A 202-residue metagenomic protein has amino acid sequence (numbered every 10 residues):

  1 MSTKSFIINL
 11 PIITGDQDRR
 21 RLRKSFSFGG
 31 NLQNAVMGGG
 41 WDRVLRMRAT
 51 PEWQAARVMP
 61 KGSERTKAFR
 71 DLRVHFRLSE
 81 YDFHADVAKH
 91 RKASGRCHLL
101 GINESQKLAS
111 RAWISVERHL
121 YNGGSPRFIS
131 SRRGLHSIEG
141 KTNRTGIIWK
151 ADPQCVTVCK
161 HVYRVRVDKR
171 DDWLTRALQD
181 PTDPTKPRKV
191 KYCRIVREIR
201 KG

Functional and structural regions predicted by a protein language model:
M1-G202: Nucleic-acid substrate recognition interfaces
